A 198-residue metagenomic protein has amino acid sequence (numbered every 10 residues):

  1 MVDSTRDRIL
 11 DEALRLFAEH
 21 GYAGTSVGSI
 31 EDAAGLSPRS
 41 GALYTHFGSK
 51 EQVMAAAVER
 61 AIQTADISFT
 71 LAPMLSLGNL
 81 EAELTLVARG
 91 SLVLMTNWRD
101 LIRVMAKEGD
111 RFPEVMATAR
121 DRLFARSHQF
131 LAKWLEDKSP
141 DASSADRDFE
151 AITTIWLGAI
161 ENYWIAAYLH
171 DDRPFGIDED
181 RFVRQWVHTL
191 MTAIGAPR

Functional and structural regions predicted by a protein language model:
M1-S4, L36, L71-P73, A142 (+1 more regions): N-terminal intrinsically disordered/low-complexity leader segments
T5-L14, I30, A57-A61, A65 (+1 more regions): Generic hydrophobic, amphipathic alpha-helix propensity
I9, A13-F17, S91, L190: Short hydrophobic clusters on alpha-helical segments that form packing/core surfaces in small helical domains
L16-Q52, A56: Helix-turn-helix
K50, A57, A61, V87 (+3 more regions): Hydrophobic/aromatic residues within well-ordered alpha-helical segments
A55-V87, L131-W134, S139: Amphipathic alpha-helical linker/stalk segments
S68-D100, S144-W156: Hydrophobic alpha-helical connector segments
A82, L92-N97, V104, E114-P140 (+4 more regions): Amphipathic alpha-helical packing segments from all-alpha helical-bundle domains
